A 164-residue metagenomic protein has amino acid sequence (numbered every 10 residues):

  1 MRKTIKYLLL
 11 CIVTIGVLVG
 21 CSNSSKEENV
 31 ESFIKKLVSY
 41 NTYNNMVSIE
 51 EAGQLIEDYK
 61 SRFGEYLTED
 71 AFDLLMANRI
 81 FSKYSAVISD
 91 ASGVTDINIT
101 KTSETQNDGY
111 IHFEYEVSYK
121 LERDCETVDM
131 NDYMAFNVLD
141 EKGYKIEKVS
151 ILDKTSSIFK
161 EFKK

Functional and structural regions predicted by a protein language model:
M1-L8: Bacterial N-terminal signal peptides that target proteins for export
L9, S25-L37, T105-G109, F113-L121 (+1 more regions): N-terminal hydrophobic signal/anchor transmembrane helix of membrane proteins
V17-G20: C-terminal motif of bacterial Sec signal peptides marking the signal peptidase cleavage site
N23-A86: Core segments of small alpha/beta cavity-forming domains
N41-N45, V117-R123, V138-K142: Beta-strand elements of well-folded, non-transmembrane domains
S85-D124: Surface-exposed, charged secondary-structure patches
T127-K145: A short, surface-exposed beta-strand/turn
K145-K164: Low-complexity, intrinsically disordered terminal/linker segments enriched in charged and Gly/Pro repeats
